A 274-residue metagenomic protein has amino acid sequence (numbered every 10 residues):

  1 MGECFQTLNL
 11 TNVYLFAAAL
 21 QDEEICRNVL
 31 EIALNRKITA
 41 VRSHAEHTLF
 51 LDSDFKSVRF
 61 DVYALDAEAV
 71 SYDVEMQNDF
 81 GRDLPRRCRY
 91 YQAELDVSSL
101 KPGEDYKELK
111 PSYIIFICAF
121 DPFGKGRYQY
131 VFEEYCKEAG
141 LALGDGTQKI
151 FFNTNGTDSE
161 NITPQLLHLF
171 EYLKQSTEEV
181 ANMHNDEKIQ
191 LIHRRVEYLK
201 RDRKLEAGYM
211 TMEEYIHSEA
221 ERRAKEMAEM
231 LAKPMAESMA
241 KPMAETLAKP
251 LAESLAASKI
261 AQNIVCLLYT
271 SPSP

Functional and structural regions predicted by a protein language model:
M1-Q148, R222: Accessory alpha/beta interaction modules
M1-Q6, L10, Y14, Y72-Q77 (+1 more regions): Short, charged alpha-helical interaction segments and adjacent helix-coil junctions
F151: Short hydrophobic beta-strand segments that form the core of ligand-binding sensory/regulatory domains
G156-T157: C-terminal regulatory or interaction extensions
